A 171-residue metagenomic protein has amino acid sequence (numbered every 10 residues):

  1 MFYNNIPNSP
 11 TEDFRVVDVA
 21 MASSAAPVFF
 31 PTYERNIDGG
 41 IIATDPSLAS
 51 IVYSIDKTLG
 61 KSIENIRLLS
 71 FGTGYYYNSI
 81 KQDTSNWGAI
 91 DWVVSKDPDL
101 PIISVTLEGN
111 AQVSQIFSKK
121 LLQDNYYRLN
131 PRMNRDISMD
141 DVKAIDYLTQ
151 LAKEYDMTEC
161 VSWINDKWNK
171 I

Functional and structural regions predicted by a protein language model:
M1-I171: Conserved catalytic cores and adjacent C-terminal regulatory segments of lipid-metabolizing esterases/lipases
